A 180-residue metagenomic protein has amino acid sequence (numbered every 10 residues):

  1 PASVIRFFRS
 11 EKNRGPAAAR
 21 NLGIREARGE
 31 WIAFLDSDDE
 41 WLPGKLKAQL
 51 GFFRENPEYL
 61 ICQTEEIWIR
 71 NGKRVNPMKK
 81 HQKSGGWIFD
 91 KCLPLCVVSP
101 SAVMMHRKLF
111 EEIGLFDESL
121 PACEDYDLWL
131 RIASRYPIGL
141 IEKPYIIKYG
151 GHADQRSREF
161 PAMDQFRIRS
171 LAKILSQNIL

Functional and structural regions predicted by a protein language model:
P1-R9: Acidic donor-binding segment of Leloir-type glycosyltransferases
S10-A27, A48: Glycine-rich, basic loop-to-helix element that forms the pyrophosphate-binding segment of sugar-nucleotide handling
A17, R25, H81-S170: Conserved nucleotide-sugar donor-binding catalytic segment
R28, L42-P43, H106: GHKL-family ATP-binding catalytic core of two-component histidine kinases
I32: Short aromatic/hydrophobic "clamp" motif used to bind/position activated sugar donors
D36-E40, E65: The conserved acidic donor/metal-binding loop of glycosyltransferases
G44-N76: Conserved donor NDP-sugar-binding/catalytic core segment of glycosyltransferases
Q177-L180: Flexible helix-coil transition and linker loops at the boundaries of alpha-helical arrays
